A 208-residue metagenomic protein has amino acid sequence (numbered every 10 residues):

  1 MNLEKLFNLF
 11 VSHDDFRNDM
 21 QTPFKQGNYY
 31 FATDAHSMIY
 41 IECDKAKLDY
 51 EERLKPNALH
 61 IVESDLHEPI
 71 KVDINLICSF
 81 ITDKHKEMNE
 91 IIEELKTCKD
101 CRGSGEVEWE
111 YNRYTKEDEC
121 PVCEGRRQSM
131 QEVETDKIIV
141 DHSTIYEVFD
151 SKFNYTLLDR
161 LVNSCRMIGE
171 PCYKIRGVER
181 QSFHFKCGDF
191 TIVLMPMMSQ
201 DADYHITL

Functional and structural regions predicted by a protein language model:
M1-L208: DNA polymerase processivity clamps
